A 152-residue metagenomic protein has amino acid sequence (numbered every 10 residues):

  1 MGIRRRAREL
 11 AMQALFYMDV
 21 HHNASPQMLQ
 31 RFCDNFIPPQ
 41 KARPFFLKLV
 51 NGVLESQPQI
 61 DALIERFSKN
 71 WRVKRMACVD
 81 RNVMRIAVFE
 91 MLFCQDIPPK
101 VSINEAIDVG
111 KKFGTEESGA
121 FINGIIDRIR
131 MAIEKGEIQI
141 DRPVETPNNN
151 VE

Functional and structural regions predicted by a protein language model:
M1-E152: N-terminal interaction/assembly modules
